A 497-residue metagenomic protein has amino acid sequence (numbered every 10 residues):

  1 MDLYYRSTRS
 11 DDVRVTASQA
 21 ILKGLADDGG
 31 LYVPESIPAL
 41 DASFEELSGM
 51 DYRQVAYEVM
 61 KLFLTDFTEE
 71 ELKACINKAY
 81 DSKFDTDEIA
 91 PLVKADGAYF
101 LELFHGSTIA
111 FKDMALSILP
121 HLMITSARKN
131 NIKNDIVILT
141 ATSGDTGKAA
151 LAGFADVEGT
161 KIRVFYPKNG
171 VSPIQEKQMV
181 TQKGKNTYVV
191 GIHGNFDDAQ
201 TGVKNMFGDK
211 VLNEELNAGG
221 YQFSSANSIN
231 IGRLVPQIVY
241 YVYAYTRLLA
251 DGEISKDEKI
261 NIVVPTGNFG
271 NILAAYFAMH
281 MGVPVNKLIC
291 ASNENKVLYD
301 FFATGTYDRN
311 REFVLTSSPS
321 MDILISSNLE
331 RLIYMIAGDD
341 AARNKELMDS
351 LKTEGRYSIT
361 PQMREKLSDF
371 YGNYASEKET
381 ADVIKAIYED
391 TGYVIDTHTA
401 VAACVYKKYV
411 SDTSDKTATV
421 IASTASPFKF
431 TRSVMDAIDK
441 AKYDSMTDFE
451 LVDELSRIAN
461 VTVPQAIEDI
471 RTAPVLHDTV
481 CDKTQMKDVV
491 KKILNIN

Functional and structural regions predicted by a protein language model:
M1-N497: PLP-dependent amino-acid enzyme catalytic core
